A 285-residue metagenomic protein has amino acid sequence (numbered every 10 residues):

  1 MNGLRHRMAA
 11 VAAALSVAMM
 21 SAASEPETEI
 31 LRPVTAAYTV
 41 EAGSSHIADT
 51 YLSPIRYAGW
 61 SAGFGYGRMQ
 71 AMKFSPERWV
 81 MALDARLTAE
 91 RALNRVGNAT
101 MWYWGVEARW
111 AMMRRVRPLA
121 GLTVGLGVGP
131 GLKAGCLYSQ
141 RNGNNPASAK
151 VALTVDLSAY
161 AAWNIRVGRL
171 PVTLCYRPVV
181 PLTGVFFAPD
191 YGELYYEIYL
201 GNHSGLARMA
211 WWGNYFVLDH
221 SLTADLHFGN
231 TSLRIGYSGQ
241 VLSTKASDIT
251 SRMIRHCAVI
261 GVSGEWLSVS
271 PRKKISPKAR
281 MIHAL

Functional and structural regions predicted by a protein language model:
A22-A82, A92, H283-L285: Short glycine/proline- and aromatic-enriched beta-strand/turn motifs that initiate or cap beta-hairpins
E25-V34, A71-M81, R115-V124, R166-L174 (+2 more regions): Short loop/turn motifs that connect adjacent beta-strands in outer-membrane beta-barrel proteins
A36-H46, L83-R91, L126-C136, L153 (+3 more regions): Transmembrane beta-barrel strands of outer-membrane/channel proteins
A48-R56, A92-T100, N142-A149, L206-A210 (+2 more regions): Extracellular loop and loop/strand-boundary signature of outer-membrane beta-barrel proteins
R56-F64, W79, T100-A108, L122 (+4 more regions): Residues that define the transmembrane beta-barrel architecture of outer-membrane proteins
A62-M72, V106-R114, V128, L132 (+4 more regions): Residues on the lipid-exposed face of transmembrane beta-strands in outer-membrane beta-barrel proteins
N144-N230: Outer-membrane beta-barrel transmembrane domain signature
I254-L285: Outer-membrane beta-barrel "beta-signal"
